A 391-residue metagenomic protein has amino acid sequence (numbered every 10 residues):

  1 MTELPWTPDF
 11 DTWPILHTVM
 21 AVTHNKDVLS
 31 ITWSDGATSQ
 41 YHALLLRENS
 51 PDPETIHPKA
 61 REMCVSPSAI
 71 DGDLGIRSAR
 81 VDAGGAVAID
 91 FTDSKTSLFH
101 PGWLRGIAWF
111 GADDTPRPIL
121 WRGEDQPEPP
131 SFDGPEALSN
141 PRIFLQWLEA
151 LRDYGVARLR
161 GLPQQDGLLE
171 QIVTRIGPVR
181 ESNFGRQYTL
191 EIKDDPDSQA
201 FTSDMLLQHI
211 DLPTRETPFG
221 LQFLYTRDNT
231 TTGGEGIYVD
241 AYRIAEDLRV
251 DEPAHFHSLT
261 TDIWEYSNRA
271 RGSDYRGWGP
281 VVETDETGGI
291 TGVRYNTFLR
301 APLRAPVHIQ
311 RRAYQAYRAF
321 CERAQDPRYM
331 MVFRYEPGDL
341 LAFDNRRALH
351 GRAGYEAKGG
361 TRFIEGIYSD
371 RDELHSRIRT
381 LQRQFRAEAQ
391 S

Functional and structural regions predicted by a protein language model:
M1-E149: Motif-centric detector for short Cys/His coordination patterns
L4, F110, D114-Q146, A150-V156 (+2 more regions): Active-site environment of non-heme Fe oxygenases that use a 2-His-1-carboxylate facial triad
